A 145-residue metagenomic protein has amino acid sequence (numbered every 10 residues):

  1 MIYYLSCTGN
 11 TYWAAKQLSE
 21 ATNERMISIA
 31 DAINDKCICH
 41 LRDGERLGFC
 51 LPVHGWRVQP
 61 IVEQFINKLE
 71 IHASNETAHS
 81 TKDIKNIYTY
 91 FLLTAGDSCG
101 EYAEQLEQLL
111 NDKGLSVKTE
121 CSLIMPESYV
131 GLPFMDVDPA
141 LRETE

Functional and structural regions predicted by a protein language model:
M1-I2, S6-I33, C37, L41-E145: FMN-binding flavodoxin-like domain, especially the glycine-rich phosphate-binding loop
